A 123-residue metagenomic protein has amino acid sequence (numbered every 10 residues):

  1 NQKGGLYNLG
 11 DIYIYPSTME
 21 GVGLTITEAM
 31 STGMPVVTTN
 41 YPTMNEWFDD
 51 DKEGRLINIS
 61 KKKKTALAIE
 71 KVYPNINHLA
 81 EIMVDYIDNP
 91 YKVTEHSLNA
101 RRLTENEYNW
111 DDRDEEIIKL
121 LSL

Functional and structural regions predicted by a protein language model:
G4, T27-S31, P42-E46: Short alpha-helical segment that forms part of, or immediately flanks, the ligand-binding pocket in carbohydrate-active
G5-G10: Short alpha-helical donor nucleotide-sugar binding micro-motif in glycosyltransferases
D11, G33, N40: A short alpha->beta transition loop at the rim of the catalytic pocket in nucleotide-sugar-dependent
T18: Aromatic "clamp/platform" in nucleotide-sugar-dependent glycosyltransferases that forms part of the donor/acceptor
P35-T38, F48, E53-L56: Short hydrophobic beta-strand element within catalytic cores of glycosyltransferases and related nucleotide-activated
K61-T94: C-terminal "capping" alpha-helix adjacent to the active site of nucleotide-linked donor transferases in cell-envelope
D85, K92-E107, E116: A short, well-ordered alpha-helix in the C-terminal region of glycosyltransferases
N89, W110-L123: C-terminal alpha-helical cap of glycosyltransferases
